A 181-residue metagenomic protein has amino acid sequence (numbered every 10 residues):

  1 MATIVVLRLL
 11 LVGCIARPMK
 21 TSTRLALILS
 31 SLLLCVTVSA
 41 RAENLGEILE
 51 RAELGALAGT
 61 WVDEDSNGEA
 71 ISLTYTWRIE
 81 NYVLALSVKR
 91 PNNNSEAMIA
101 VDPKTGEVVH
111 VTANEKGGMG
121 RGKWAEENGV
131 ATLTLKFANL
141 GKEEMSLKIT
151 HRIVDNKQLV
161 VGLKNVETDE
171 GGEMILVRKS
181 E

Functional and structural regions predicted by a protein language model:
P18-I28: Bacterial N-terminal signal peptides that target proteins for export
A26-V36: Bacterial N-terminal signal peptides
V38-A42: Sec/Tat signal peptide C-region and signal peptidase I cleavage site
E43, Q158-E181: Edge beta-strand at a domain terminus
L45-T60: N-terminal helix-cap/turn-to-beta initiation motif at the start of protein domains
W61-E64, L84-R90, H110-A113, L133-N139 (+1 more regions): Short beta-strand segments that buttress and anchor functional surface loops
S72-W77, E96-V101, G120-A125, S146-I153 (+2 more regions): Hydrophobic/aromatic beta-strand elements that line small-molecule binding cavities or substrate pockets in beta-rich
L73-V111: N-terminal glycine/threonine-rich, aromatic-flanked beta-hairpin/loop signature
